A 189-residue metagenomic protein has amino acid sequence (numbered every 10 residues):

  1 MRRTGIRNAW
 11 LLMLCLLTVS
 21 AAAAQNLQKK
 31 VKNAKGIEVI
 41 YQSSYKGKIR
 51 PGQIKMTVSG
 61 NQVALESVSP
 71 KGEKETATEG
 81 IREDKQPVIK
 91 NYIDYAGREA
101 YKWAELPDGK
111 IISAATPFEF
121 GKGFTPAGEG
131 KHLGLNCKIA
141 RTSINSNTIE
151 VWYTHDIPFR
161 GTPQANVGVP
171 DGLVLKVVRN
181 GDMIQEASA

Functional and structural regions predicted by a protein language model:
M1-L11: Bacterial N-terminal signal peptides that target proteins for export
T4-G5, L17, Q28: Generic extreme N-terminus detector
A9-V19: Bacterial N-terminal signal peptides
A21-A24: Boundary at the C-terminal end of the N-terminal hydrophobic targeting segment
N26-A189: Extended soluble regions of mature proteins
